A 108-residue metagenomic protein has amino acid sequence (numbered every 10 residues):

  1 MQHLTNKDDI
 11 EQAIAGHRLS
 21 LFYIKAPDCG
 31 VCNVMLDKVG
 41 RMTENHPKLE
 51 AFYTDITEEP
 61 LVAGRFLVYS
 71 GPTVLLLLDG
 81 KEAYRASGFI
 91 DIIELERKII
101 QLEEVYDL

Functional and structural regions predicted by a protein language model:
M1-S20, V105-L108: N-terminal leader/targeting and pre-domain segments
Q2, F52, A83-A86: Structural signal for short hydrophobic segments within the conserved structured cores of catalytic domains across
L4, I24, P47-L61: Thiol-based oxidoreductase modules, predominantly thioredoxin-like and allied folds used for disulfide exchange
D8-E11, P60-L61, I93: Acidic phosphotransfer microenvironment of two-component signaling modules
E11-R41: Local sequence-structure signature of Cys/Sec-based thiol-disulfide redox active-site neighborhoods
Q12-A13, V62-R65, K98: CheY-like receiver
F66-L75: Structural micro-motif
L76-L108: Non-catalytic, surface beta->alpha helical segment in thiol-disulfide oxidoreductase systems
